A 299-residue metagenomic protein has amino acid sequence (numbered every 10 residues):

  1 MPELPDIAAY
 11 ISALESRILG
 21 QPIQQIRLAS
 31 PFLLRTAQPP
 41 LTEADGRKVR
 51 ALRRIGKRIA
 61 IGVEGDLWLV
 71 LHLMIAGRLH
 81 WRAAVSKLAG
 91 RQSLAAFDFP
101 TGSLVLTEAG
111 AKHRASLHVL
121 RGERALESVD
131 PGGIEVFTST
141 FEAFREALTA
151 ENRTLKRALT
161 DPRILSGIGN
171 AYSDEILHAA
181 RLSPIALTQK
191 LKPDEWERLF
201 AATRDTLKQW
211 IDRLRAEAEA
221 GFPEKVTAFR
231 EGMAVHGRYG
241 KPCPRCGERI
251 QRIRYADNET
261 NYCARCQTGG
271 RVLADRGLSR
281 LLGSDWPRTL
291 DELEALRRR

Functional and structural regions predicted by a protein language model:
M1-L120, A125, T138, R280-S284 (+1 more regions): Gly/Gly-Pro- and Ser/Thr-rich, intrinsically disordered tail segments characteristic of DNA damage-repair and tolerance
P22-P40, R53, R58, A147-R299: Basic, nucleic-acid-binding surfaces and adjacent catalytic neighborhoods in DNA/RNA-processing proteins
L69-L182, L187-K190, D194, L199-F200: Phosphate/anion-contacting hairpin/loop surfaces
